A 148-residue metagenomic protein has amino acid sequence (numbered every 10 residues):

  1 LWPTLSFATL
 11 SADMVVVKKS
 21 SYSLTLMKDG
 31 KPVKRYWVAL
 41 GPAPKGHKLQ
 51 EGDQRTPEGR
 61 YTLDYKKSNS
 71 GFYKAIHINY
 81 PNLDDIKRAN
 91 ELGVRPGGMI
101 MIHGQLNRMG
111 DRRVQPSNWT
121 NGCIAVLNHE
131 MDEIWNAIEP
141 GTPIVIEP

Functional and structural regions predicted by a protein language model:
P3-S6: N-terminal signal peptide c-region/cleavage motif recognized by signal peptidases
A8-M14, S20, L40-Y65, D85-R88 (+1 more regions): N-terminal post-signal-peptidase region of extra-cytosolic proteins
L10-S11, Y61, Y65-P148: Exported/periplasmic cell-wall-interacting domains
K18-S21, N79-P81: Short, flexible beta-strand-to-coil junctions
K31-A43: Short Gly/aromatic-enriched secondary-structure transition segments
